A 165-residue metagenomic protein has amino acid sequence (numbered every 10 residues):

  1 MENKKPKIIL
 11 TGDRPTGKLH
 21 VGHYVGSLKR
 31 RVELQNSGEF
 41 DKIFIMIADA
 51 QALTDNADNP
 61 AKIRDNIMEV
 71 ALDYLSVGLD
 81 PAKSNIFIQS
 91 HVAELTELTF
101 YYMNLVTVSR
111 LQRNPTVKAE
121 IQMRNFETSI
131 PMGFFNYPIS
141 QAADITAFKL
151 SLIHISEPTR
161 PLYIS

Functional and structural regions predicted by a protein language model:
E2-A142, L150, R160: N-terminal Rossmann-like or analogous alpha/beta NTP/dinucleotide-binding catalytic cores that position adenine
I153-S165: Single conserved hydrophobic/aromatic residue that forms the stacking wall/gate of nucleotide- or nucleobase-binding
